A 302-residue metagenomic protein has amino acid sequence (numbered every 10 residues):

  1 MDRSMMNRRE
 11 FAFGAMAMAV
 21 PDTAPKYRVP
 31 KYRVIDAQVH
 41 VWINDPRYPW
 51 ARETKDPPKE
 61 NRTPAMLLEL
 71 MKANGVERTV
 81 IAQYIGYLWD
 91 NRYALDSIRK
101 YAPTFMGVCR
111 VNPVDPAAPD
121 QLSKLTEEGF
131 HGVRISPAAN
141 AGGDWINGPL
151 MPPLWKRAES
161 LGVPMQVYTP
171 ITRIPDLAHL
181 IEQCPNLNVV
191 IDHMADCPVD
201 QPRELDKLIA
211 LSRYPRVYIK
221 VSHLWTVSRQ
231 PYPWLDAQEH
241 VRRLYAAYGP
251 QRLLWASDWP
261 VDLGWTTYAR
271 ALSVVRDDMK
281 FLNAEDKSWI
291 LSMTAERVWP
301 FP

Functional and structural regions predicted by a protein language model:
D2-A37, P46, P57-R78, R242-R243 (+2 more regions): Mid-to-C-terminal alpha-helical segments outside catalytic/metal-binding sites
P21-P153, R157-L161, V199-P202, L235: Mid-domain alpha/beta scaffold segments of enzyme catalytic cores
V39, Y84, M194, D258-W259: Active-site metal-binding loops of divalent metal-dependent hydrolases
M71, I98-A102, I181-E182, S212 (+2 more regions): N-terminal cationic-hydrophobic initiation segments that often serve targeting/anchoring roles
I81-Q83, R110, K220-H223, L254-A256 (+1 more regions): Short beta-strand segments
A94, L177-L180, V275: Hydrophobic packing residues within well-ordered alpha-helices of enzyme cores
G132, W145-L254: Catalytic pocket-lining loop regions of alpha/beta-barrel enzymes, especially the amidohydrolase/enolase/GH5 lineages
L224-T226, W259-D262: Short Gly/Pro-enriched loop/turn and capping motifs at secondary-structure junctions
